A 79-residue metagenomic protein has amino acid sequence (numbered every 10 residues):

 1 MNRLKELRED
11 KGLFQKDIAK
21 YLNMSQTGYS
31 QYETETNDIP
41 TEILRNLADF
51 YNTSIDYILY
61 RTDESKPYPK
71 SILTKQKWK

Functional and structural regions predicted by a protein language model:
M1-D10: A short, Lys/Arg-rich alpha-helix, primarily the initiator
R3, F14, P40-I43, S54: Residues that mark the N-terminal boundary/hinge immediately upstream of a DNA-recognition element
K5, S30-Q31, L59: Key DNA-contacting residues within the recognition helix of helix-turn-helix
D10, L59-K79: Short, charged recognition helix plus adjacent turn of helix-turn-helix-like nucleic-acid-binding domains
G12-T34: Short alpha-helical DNA-recognition segment
N23, E42-Y57: DNA major-groove recognition helix of helix-turn-helix/homeodomain DNA-binding modules
